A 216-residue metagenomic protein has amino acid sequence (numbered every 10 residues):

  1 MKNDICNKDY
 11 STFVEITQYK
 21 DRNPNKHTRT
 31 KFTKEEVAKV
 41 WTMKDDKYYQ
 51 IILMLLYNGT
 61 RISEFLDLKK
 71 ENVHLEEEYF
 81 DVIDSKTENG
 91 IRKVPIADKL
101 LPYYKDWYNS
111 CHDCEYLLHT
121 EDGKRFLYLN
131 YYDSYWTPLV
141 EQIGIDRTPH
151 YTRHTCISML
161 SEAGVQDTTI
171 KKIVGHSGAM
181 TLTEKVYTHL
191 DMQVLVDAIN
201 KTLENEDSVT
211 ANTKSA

Functional and structural regions predicted by a protein language model:
M1-T12, Y108-C114: Proline-centered turn/helix-capping motifs that create local helix->coil transitions or kinks
C6-I62, L66, K86, Y151-R153: Basic, Lys/Arg- and aromatic-enriched nucleic-acid-binding interface segment
E15-D21, E36, N58, D67-D106: Conserved tyrosine-mediated DNA breakage-rejoining catalytic core shared by Y-recombinases
T42, V94, N109-Y116, G123-K124 (+2 more regions): Short, basic (Lys/Arg/His-rich) helix/loop patches that form interaction surfaces in the mid-to-C-terminal regions
E76, D81-D84, L101-S134: Major-groove DNA-contacting interfaces characterized by cationic-aromatic clusters
E77, E88, D98, D106 (+3 more regions): C-terminal secondary-structure termini that scaffold catalytic or DNA-interacting sites
E78-I83, T148, M159, K171-G175 (+2 more regions): Short functional hotspots where side chains directly engage DNA or cofactors
